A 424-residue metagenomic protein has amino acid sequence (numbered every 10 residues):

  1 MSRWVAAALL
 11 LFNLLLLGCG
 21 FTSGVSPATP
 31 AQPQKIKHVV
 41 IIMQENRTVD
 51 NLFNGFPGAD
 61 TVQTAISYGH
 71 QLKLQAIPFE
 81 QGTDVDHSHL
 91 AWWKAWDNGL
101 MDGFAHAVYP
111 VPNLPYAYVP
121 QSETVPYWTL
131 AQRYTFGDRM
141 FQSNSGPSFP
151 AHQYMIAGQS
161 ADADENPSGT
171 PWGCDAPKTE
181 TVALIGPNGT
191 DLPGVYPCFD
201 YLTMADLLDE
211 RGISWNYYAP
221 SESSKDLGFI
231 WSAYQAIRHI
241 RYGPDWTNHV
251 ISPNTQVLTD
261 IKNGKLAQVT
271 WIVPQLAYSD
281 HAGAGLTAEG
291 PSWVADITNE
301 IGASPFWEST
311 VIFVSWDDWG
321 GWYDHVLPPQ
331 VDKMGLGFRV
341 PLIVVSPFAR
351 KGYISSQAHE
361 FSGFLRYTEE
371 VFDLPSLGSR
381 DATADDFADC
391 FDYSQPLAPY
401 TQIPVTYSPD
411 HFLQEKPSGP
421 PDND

Functional and structural regions predicted by a protein language model:
M1-W4: Positively charged n-region of N-terminal signal peptides that target proteins for export
A7-G18: Bacterial N-terminal signal peptides
G20-D424: N-terminal pro-sequences and low-complexity stem/linker regions of secreted or lumenal proteins
